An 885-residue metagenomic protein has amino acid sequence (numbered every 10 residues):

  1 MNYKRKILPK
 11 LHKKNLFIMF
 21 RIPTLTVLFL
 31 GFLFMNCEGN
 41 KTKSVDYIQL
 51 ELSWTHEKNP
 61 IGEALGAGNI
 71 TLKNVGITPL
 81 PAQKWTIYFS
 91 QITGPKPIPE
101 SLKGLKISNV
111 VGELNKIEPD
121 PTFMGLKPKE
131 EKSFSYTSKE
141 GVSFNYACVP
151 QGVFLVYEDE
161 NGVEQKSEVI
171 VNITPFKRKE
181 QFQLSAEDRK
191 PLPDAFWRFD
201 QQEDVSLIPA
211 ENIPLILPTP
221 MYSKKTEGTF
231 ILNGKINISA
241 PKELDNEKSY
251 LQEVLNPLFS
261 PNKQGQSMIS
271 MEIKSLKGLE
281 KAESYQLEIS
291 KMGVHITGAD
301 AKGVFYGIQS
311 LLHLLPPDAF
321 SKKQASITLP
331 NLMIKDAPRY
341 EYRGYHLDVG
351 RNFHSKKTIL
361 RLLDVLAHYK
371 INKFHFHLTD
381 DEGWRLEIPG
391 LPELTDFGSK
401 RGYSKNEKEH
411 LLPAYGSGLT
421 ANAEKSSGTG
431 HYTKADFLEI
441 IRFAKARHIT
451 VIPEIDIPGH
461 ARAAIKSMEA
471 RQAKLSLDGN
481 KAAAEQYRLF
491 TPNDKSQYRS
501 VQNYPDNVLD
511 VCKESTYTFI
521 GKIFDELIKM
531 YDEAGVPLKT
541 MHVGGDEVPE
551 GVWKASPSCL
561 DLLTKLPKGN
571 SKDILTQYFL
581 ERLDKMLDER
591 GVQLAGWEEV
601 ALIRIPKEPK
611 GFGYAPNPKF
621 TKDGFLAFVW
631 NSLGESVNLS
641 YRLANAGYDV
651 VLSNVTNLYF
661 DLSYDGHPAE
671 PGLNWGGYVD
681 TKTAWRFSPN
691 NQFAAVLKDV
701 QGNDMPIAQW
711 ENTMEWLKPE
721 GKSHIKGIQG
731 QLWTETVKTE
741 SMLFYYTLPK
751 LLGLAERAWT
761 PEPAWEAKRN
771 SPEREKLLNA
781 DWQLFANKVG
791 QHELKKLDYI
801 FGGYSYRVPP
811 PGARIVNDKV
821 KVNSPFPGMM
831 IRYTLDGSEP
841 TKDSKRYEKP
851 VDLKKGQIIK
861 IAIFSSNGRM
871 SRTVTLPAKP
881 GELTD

Functional and structural regions predicted by a protein language model:
E38-T42, C148-P338, A595-P606, G802-P810 (+1 more regions): Acidic, contiguous N-terminal accessory segments
K41-A64: Low-complexity, acidic Ser/Thr/Pro/Gly-rich terminal tails and inter-domain linkers that flank the onset of structured
T71-P79, C512: Asparagine-centered strand-capping/turn motif at beta-strand->loop junctions
L102-V142: Intrinsically disordered, low-complexity Pro/Gly/Ser/Thr-rich segments with frequent PxxP/GP/PP motifs and embedded
S239, S771-D885: Short, compositionally stereotyped local motifs that mark structural "simplifiers"
S284, I289-N507, K513-T540, Q729: Feature activates predominantly on carbohydrate-active enzymes
S500-G624, E635: Active-site neighborhood of glycoside hydrolase catalytic domains
L594-G596, P606-A813: Flexible, acidic glycine-rich loops studded with aromatic residues
